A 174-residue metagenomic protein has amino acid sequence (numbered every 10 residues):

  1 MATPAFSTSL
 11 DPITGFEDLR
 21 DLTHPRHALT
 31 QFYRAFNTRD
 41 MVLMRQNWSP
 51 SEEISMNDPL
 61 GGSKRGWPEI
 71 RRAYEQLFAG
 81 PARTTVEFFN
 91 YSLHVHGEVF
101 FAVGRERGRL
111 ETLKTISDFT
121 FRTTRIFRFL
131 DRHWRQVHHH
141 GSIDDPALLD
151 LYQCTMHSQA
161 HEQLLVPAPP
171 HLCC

Functional and structural regions predicted by a protein language model:
A2-Q46, I54-C174: A beta-strand edge to alpha-helix "cap/lid" segment located at domain peripheries
S49: Helix-to-beta-strand junctions that scaffold the AdoMet/dcAdoMet cofactor pocket in Class I SAM-dependent enzymes
